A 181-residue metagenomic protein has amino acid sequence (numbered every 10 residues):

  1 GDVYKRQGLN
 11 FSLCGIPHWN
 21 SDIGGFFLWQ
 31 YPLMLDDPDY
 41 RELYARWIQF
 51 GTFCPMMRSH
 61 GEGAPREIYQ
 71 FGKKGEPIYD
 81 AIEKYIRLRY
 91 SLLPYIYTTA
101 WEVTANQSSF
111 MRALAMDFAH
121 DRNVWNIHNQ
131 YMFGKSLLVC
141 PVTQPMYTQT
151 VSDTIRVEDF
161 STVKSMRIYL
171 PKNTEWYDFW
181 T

Functional and structural regions predicted by a protein language model:
G1-T181: Catalytic-domain carbohydrate-binding cleft regions of carbohydrate-active enzymes
